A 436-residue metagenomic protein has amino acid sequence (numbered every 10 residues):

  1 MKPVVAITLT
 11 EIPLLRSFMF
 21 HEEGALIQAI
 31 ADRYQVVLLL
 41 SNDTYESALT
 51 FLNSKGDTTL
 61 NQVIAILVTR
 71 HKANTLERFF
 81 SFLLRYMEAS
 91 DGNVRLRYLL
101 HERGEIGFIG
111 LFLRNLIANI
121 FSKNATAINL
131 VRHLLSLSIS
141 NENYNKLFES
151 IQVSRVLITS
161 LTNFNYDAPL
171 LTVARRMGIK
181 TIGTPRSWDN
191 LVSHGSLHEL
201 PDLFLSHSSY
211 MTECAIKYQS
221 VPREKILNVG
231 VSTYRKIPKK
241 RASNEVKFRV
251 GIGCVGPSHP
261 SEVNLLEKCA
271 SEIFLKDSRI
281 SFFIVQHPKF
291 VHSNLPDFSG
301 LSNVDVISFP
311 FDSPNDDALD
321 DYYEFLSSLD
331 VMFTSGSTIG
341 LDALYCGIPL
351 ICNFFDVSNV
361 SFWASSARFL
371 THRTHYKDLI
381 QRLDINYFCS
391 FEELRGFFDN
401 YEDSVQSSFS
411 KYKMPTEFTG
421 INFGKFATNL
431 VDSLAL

Functional and structural regions predicted by a protein language model:
K2-S17, S41-D43, I66-R70, I158-S160 (+1 more regions): Nucleotide-activated donor-dependent transferases that construct or modify glycoconjugates
V5-A6, N145-F164, L329-S335: Short N-terminal targeting/anchoring amphipathic segment
T10, V37-Y144: Conserved N-terminal ligand/cofactor-binding loop architecture of enzyme catalytic domains
M19, E23, Q28, Y234-G300 (+2 more regions): Conserved catalytic-core segment of nucleotide-activated headgroup transferases in glycan assembly
R132-L135, I139, R155, T159-N165 (+2 more regions): Active-site-proximal region of nucleotide-activated glycan assembly enzymes, centered on histidine/acidic-rich loops
F148-E149, F290-L341, C346: Donor nucleotide-activated moiety binding/catalytic core segment of transferases that use nucleotide-activated donors
H198-P201, T338-T416: Catalytic binding pocket for nucleotide-activated donors in carbohydrate/polymer assembly enzymes
T419-L436: C-terminal alpha-helical cap of glycosyltransferases
